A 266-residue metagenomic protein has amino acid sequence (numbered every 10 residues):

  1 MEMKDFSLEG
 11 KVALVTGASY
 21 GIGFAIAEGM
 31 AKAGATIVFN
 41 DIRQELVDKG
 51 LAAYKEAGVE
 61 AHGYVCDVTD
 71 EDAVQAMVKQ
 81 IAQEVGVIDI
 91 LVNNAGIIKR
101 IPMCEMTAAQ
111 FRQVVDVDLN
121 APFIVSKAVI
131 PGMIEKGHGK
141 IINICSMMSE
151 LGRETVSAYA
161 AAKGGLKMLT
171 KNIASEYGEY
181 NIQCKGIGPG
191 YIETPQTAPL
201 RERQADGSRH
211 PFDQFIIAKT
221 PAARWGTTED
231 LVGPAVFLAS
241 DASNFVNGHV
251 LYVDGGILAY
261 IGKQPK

Functional and structural regions predicted by a protein language model:
V12, S19-G21: Conserved glycine-rich cofactor-binding loop
I101-C104, L151-S157, E179-Y180, A223 (+1 more regions): Active-site loop immediately N-terminal to the catalytic Tyr-X3-Lys motif of short-chain dehydrogenase/reductase
P102-M103, Q110-V115, I216: Substrate-binding pocket helix/loop in short-chain dehydrogenase/reductase
F123, H138, R224-V253, L258: C-terminal substrate-recognition "lid" of short-chain dehydrogenase/reductases
S126, A162, T170: Active-site helix of classical SDR
P131, S175-E179, N244: Alpha-helical segment proximal to the catalytic Tyr-Lys
S146: Residue(s) in the substrate-gating loop at a strand-loop-helix junction that position the organic substrate next
